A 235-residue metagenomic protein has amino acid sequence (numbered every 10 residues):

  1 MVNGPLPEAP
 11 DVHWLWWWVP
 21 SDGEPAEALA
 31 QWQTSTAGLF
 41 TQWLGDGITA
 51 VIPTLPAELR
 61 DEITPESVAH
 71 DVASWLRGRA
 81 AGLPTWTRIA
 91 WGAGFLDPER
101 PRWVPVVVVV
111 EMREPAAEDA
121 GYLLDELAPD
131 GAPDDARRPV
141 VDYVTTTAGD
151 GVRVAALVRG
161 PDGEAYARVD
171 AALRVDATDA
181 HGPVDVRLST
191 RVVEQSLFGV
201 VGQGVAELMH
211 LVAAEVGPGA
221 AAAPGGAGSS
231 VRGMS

Functional and structural regions predicted by a protein language model:
M1-A148, A155-A167, D179-S235: N-terminal targeting sequences that direct proteins away from the cytosol to non-cytosolic compartments
A171-D176: A short, surface-exposed beta-strand/turn
